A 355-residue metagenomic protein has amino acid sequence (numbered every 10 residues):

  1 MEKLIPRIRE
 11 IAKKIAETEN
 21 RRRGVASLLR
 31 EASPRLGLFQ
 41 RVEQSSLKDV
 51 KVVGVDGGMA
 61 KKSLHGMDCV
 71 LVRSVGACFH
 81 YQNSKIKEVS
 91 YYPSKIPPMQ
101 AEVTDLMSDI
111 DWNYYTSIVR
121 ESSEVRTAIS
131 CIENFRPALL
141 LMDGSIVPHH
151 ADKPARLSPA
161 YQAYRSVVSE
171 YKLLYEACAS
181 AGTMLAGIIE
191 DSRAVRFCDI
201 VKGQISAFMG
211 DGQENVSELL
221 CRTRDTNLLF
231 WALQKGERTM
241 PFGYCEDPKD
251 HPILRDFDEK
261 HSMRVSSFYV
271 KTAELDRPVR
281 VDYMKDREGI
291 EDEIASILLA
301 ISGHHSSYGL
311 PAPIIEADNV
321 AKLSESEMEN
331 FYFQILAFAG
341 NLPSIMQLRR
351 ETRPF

Functional and structural regions predicted by a protein language model:
M1-S45, V50, M107-L139, G144-F355: Long, contiguous domain-sized segments
V50-M59: Two-metal-ion RNase H-like nuclease active-site motif
G58-K61, C78-N83, I146-P148, D191-A194: Short loop/turn segments at secondary-structure transitions that flank enzyme active sites
A60-A101: Acidic, metal-ligating active-site segments
P98-D105, W112: Active-site and NAD+-binding cores of ADP-ribose-processing enzymes
